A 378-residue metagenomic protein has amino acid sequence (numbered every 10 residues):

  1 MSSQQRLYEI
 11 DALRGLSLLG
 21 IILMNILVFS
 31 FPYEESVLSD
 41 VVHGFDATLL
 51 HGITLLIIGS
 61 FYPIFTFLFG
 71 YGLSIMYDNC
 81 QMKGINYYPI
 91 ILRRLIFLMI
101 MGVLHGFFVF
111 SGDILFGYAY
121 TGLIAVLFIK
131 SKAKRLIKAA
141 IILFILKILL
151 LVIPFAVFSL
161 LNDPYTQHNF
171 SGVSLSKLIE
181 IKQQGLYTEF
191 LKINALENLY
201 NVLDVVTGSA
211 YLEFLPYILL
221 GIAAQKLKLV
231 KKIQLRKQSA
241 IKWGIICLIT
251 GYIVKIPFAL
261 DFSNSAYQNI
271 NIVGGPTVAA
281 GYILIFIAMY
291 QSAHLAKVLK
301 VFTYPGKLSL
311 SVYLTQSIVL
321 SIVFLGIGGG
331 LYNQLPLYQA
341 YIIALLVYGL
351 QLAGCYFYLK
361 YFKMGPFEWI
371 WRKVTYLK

Functional and structural regions predicted by a protein language model:
M1-F69: N-terminal signal-anchor module of multipass membrane proteins
R6-L13, A240-G244, Y290-V319, L337 (+1 more regions): Functional transmembrane helices that form membrane-embedded active or gating regions
G44-S60, S171-I179, L196-G208, Q268-V278: Short aromatic-rich membrane-water interface segments that cap or initiate transmembrane helices in multi-pass membrane
P63-D78, F116-I129, S209-K232, G275-H294: Specific transmembrane alpha-helix
I85, V126-I141, I222-I245: Solvent-exposed interhelical
I142-L220: Long hydrophobic alpha-helical segments that form multi-pass transmembrane helix bundles in integral membrane proteins
K242-Q291: Alpha-helical transmembrane segments and terminal signal-anchor/GPI-anchor hydrophobic tails, characterized by long
L335-K378: C-terminal "closing" transmembrane helix and its immediate cytosolic amphipathic cap in multi-pass membrane proteins
